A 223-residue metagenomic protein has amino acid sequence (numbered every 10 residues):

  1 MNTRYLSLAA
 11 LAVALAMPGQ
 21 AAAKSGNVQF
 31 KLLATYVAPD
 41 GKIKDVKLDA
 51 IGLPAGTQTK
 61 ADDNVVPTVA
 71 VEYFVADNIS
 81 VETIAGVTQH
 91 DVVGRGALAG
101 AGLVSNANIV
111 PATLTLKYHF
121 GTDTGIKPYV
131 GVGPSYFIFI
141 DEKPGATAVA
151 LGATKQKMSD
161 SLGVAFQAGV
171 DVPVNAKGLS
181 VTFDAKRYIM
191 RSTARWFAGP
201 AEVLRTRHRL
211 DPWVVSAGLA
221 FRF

Functional and structural regions predicted by a protein language model:
M1-G26: Cleavable N-terminal export/targeting peptides
A22-E72: Short glycine/proline- and aromatic-enriched beta-strand/turn motifs that initiate or cap beta-hairpins
S25-G26, Y36-A38, A70-A146, S216 (+1 more regions): Gram-negative (and chloroplast) outer-membrane scaffold detector with strong preference for beta-barrel transmembrane
N27, N64-P67, I109-T113, S161-A165 (+1 more regions): Transmembrane beta-barrel architecture of outer-membrane proteins
K42-A50, V93-G100, I140-L151, T193-E202: Outer-membrane beta-barrel translocator domains and adjoining extracellular loop/strand segments of Gram-negative
Q58-D63, A101-N108, L151-D160, L204-D211: Replace "Gram-negative outer membrane beta-barrel proteins" with "bacterial and organellar outer membrane beta-barrel
H90, N175-F223: Predominantly the C-terminal beta-signal and adjacent terminal strand-loop region of outer-membrane beta-barrel
F139, G145-A146, A150-G169: A contiguous pocket-lining binding segment that forms or flanks enzyme active sites
